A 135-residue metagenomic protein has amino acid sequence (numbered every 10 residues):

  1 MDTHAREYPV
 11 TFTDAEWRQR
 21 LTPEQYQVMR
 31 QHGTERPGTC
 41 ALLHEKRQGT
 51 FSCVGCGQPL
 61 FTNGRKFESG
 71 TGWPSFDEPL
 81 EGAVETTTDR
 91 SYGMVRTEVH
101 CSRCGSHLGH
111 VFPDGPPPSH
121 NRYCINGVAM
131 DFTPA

Functional and structural regions predicted by a protein language model:
H4, Y8-A135: A short Gly-Trp-Pro
